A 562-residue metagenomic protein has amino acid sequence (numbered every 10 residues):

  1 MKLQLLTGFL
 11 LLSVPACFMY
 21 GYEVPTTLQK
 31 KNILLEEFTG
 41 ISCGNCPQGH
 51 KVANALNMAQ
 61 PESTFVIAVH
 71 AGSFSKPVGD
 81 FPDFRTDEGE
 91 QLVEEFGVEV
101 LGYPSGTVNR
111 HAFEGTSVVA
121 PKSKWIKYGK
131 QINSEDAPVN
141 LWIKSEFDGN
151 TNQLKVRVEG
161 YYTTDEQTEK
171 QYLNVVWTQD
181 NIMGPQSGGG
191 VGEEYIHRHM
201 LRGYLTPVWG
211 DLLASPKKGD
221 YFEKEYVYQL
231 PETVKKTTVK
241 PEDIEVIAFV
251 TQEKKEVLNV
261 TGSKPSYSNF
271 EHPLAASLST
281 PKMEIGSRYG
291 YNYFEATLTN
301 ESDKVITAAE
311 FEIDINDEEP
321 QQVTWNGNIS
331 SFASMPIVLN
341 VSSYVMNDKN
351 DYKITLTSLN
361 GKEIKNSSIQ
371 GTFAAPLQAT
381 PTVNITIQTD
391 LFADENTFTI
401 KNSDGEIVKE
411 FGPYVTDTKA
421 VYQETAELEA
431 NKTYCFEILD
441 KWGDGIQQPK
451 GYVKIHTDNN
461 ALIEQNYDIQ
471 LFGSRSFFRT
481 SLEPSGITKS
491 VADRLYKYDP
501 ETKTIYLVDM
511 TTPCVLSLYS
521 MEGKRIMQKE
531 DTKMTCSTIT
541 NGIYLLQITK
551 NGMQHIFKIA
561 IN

Functional and structural regions predicted by a protein language model:
Y22, T26, S266-R288, P376-V383 (+2 more regions): Residue-level detector of functionally pivotal "anchor" positions at catalytic/ligand-binding pockets or at interdomain
P25-V69: Local sequence-structure signature of Cys/Sec-based thiol-disulfide redox active-site neighborhoods
E62-S277: Short, conserved sequence motifs used for protein processing/export or organelle targeting and for catalysis
Y162-T164, T297-D303: Asparagine-centered strand-capping/turn motif at beta-strand->loop junctions
L213-Y221, E318-N347: Intrinsically disordered, low-complexity Pro/Gly/Ser/Thr-rich segments with frequent PxxP/GP/PP motifs and embedded
E242-N259, Y344-A379: Terminal connector regions
V345-D348, Q370-E483: Loop and turn regions of beta-sandwich accessory domains that flank beta-strands and are enriched in small/polar
I400-D404, T488-N562: C-terminal outer-membrane/trafficking sorting elements
